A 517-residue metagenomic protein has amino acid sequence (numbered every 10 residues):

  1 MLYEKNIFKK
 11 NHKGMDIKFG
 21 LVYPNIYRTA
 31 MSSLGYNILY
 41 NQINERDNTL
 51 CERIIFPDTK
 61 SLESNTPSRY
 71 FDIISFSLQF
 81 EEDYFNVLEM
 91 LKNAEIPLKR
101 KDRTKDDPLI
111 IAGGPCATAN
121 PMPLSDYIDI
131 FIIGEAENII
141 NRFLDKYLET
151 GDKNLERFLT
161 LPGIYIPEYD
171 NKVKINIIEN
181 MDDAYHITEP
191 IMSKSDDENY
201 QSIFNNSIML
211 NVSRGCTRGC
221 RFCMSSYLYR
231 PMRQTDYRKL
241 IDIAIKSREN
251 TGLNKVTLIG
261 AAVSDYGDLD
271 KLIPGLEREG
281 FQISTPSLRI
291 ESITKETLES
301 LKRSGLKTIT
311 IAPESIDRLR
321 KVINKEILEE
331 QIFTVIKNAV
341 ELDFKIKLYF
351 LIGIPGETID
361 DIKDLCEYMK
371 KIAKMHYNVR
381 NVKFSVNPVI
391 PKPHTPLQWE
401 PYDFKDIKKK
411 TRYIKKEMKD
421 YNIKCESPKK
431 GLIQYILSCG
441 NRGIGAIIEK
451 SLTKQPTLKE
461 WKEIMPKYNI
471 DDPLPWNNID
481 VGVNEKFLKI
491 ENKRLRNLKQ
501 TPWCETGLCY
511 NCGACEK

Functional and structural regions predicted by a protein language model:
M1-F8, F19-L21, E417-K517: Radical SAM enzyme core and accessory elements
L2-G20, Y27-R28, P167-M209, N484-N497: N-terminal [4Fe-4S]-dependent radical SAM core
L21-N25, I43, M192-M224, R248 (+1 more regions): N-terminal pre-triad scaffold of radical SAM enzymes
L21-V22, E82, A244-K347, I352-N381: Conserved SAM/AdoMet-binding glycine-rich loop
S33, Q201-R238, L508-K517: Canonical Radical SAM [4Fe-4S] cluster-binding loop centered on the CxxxCxxC motif and its immediate flanking residues
Y36-I38, L91, D126-I128, Y147 (+7 more regions): Short secondary-structure boundary/capping segments
F56-N171, P393-N441, E449-Q455: Glycine-rich beta-alpha loop elements in corrinoid/cobalamin-binding modules across cobalamin-dependent enzymes
G267, E296-T297, R320-I323, I352-D360 (+4 more regions): Flexible glycine/acidic-rich beta-alpha junction loops that bind and position SAM and/or redox cofactors in anaerobic
